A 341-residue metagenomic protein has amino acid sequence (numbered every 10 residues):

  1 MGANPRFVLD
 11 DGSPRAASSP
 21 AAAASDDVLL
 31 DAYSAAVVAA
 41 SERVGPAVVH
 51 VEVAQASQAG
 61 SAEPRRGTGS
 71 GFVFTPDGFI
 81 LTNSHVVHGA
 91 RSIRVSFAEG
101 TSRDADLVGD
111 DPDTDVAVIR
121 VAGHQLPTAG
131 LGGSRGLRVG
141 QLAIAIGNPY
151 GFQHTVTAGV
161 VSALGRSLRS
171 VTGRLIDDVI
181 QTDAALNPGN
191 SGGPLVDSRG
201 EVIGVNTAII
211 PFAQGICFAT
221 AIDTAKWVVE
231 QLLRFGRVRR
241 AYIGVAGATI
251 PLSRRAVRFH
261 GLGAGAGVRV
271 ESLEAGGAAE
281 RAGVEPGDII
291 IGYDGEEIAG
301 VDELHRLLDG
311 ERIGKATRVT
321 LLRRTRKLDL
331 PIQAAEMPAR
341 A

Functional and structural regions predicted by a protein language model:
M1-A266, D309, T325, E336-A341: Serine-dependent protease modules
A36, A279-A282: Stable alpha-helical structural segments in soluble proteins, enriched in small hydrophobic residues
H124-T128, V268-E274, I298-V301: Short, structured beta-strand/loop micro-motifs enriched in basic residues and often containing a Trp
S191, A275-G277: Catalytic nucleophile serine of serine hydrolases, specifically the conserved "nucleophile elbow" pentapeptide
E230-R239, A256, R269, R281-E285 (+2 more regions): PDZ-domain C-terminal substructure recognizer with occasional recognition of PDZ-binding tails
